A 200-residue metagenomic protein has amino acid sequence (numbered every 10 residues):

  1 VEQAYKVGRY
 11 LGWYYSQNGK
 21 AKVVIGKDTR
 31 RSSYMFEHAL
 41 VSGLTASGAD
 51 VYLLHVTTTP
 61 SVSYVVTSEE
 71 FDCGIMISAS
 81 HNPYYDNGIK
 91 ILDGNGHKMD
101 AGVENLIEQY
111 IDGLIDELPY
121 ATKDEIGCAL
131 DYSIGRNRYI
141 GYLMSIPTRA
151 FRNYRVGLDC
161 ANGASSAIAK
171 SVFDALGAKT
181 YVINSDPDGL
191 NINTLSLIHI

Functional and structural regions predicted by a protein language model:
V1, I198-I200: Accessible peptide chain termini
V1-E2, G12, R30, S78 (+3 more regions): Short, electropositive, low-hydrophobicity segments enriched in small/polar residues
V1-S42, A46-S47, A129-Y154: An N-terminal, well-structured beta->alpha segment
E2, K20, N82, K90 (+1 more regions): N-terminal hydrophobic or amphipathic segments with adjacent small-residue motifs that include Sec signal peptides
E2-Q3, S61, L106: An acidic, carboxylate-rich microenvironment
G12, Q17-D86, S171-I198: N-terminal small/polar loop signature for handling phosphorylated ligands or for N-terminal nucleophile
N87-L197: Gly/Ser/Thr-enriched, mixed-charge loops and adjacent short helices that form phosphate/oxyanion-binding elements
